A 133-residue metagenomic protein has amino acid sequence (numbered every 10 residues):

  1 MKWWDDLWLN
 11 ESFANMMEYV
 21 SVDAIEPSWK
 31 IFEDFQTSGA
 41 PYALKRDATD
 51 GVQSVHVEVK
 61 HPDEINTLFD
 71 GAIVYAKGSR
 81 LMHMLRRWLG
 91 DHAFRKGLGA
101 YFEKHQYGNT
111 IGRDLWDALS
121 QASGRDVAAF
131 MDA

Functional and structural regions predicted by a protein language model:
M1-A133: Hydrophobic alpha-helical and helix-loop surface patches within well-folded domains that function as non-catalytic
